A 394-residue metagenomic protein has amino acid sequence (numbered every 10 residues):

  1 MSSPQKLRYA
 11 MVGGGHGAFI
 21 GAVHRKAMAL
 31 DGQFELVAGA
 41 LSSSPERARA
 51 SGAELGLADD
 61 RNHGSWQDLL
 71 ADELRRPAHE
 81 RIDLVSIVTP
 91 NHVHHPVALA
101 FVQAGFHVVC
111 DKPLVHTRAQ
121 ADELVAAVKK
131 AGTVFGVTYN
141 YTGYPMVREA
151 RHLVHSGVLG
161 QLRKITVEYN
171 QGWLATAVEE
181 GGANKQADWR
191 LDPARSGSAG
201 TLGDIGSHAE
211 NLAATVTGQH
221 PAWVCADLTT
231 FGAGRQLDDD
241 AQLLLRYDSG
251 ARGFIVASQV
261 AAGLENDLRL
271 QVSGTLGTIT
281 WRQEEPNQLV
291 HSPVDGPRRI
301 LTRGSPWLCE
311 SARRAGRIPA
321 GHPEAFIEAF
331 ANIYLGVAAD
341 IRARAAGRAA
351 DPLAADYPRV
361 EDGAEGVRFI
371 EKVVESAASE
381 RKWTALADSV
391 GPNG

Functional and structural regions predicted by a protein language model:
M1-A18, T280-Q283, R348-P352, P358-G366 (+1 more regions): NAD(P)-dependent dehydrogenase/reductase Rossmann-like domain
M1-L57: N-terminal Rossmann-like dinucleotide-binding module
Q5, V134, Y141-R235, L289 (+1 more regions): Predominantly a Rossmann-like dinucleotide-binding segment in NAD(P)-dependent oxidoreductases
K6, N140, T215, Q242 (+4 more regions): C-terminal glycine/acidic-rich active-site capping loop/insertion
G39, V85, I165: Receiver (REC) domain switch-region micro-motif
R61-I82: A structured beta-alpha segment of the ubiquitous adenosine-cofactor-binding alpha/beta core
H63, I205-I279, Q283-N287: Glycine-rich, aromatic-lined ligand/substrate-binding cores of catalytic and carbohydrate-binding domains
L84, P90-G143, G157: Beta-strand-loop-alpha-helix segment that lines the small-molecule cofactor/substrate pocket of alpha/beta enzymes
